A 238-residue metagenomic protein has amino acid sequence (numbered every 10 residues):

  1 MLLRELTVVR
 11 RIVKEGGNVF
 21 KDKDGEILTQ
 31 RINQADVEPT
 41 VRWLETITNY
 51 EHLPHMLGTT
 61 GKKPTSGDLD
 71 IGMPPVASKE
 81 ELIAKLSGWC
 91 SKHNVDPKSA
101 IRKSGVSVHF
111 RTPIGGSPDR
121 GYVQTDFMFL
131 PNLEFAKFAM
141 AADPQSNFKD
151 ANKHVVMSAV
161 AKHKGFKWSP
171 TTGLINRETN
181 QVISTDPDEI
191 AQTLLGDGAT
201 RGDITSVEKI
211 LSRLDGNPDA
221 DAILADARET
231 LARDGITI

Functional and structural regions predicted by a protein language model:
R4-M56: Helical scaffold of the NTase/Pol beta-like nucleotidyltransferase catalytic core
V41-E80: Active-site nucleotide-donor binding segment shared across nucleotidyl transfer reactions
W43-T48, P75-A77, A100-S107, S212-R213 (+1 more regions): Intrinsically disordered, low-complexity eukaryotic regions enriched in glycine, serine and charged residues
T46-H52, S91-D96, K162-S169: Structural alpha-beta junctions
K79-N94: Short amphipathic alpha-helices in soluble, non-transmembrane regions that often serve as interface/regulatory elements
S91-F135: Conserved catalytic core of two-metal-ion nucleotidyltransferases
D119-I238: Catalytic cores of NTP-dependent nucleotidyl/adenyl transfer enzymes across multiple folds
